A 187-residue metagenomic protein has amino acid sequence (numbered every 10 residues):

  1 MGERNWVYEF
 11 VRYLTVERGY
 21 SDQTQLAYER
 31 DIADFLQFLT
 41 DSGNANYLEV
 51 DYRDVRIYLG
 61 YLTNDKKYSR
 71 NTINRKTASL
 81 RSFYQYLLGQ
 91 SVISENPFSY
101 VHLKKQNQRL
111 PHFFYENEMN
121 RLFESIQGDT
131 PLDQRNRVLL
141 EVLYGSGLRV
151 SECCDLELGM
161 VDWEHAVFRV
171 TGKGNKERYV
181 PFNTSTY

Functional and structural regions predicted by a protein language model:
M1-Y187: Conserved catalytic core of the tyrosine transesterase superfamily
